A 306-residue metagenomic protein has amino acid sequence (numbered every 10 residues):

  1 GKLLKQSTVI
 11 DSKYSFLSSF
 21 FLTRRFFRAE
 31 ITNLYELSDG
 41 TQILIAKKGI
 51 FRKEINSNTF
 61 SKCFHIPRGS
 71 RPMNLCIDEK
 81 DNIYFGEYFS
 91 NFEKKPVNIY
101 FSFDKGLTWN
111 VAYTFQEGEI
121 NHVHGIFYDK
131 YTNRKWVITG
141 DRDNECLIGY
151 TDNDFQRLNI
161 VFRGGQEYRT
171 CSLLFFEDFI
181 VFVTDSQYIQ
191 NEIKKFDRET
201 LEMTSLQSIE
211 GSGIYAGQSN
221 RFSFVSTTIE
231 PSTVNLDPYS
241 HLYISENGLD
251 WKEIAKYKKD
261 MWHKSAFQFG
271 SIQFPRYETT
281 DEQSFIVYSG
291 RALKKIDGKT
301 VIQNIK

Functional and structural regions predicted by a protein language model:
G1, K53, S102-F103, G149-D152 (+2 more regions): Conserved Ser/Thr-centered positions that define the repeating blades of beta-propeller domains
K5-S7, Y14-R24, T59-H65, N110-Q116 (+3 more regions): A short beta-strand motif characteristic of beta-propeller blades
S15-L37, R68-D78, E119-G125, G164-E177 (+2 more regions): Repeated scaffold domains used in trafficking and secretory/extracellular systems, primarily beta-propellers
D39-T41, K80-D81, Y131-N133, E177-F179 (+2 more regions): Short coil/turn segments that connect the beta-strands within blades of beta-propeller domains
L44-I45, S90-V97, E119, G140-E145 (+3 more regions): Short, solvent-exposed loop/turn segments at conserved positions within beta-propeller repeat blades
I55-F89, K94, N110-F115: Asp-box/WD-like beta-propeller blade repeats and closely related beta-sheet repeat scaffolds
C171, F175-N191, L206-G270: Loop/turn-rich, solvent-exposed surfaces of beta-rich toroidal or solenoidal domains
F269-K306: Blade-level signature of beta-propeller repeat domains, shared across WD40, Kelch, NHL, RCC1 and BNR/Asp-box propellers
